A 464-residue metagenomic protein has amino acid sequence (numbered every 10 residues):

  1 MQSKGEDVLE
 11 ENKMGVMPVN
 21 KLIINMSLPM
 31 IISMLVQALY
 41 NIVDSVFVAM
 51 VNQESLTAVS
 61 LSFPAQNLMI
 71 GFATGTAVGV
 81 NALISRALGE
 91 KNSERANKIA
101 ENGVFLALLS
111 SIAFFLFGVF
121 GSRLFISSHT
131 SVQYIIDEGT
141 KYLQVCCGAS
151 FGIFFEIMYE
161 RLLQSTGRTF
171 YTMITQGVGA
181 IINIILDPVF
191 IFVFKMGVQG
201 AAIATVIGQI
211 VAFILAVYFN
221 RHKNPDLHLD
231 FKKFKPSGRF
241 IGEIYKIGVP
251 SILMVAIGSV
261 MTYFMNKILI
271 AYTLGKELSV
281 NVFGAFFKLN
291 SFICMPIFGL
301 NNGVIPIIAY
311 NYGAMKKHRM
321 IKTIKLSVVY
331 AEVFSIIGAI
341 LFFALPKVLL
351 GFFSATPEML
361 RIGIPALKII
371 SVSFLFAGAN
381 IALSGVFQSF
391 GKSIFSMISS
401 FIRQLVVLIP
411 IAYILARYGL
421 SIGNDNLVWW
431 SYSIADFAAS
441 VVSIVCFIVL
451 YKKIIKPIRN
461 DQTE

Functional and structural regions predicted by a protein language model:
M1-S27, I84-F151, K195-V249, I308-S373 (+1 more regions): Short alpha-helical transmembrane segments in multi-pass integral membrane proteins
M14-V46, M50-V51, N67-G79, L83 (+6 more regions): N-terminal transmembrane alpha-helices
N25, F47-N67, Y134-E138, V198 (+5 more regions): Interfacial/gating helices of multi-pass transporter permease domains
N25-D44, V145, E156, G179 (+4 more regions): Transmembrane helical elements of multi-pass membrane transporters/channels
L35, L39-T57, I126-Q133, V189-M196 (+5 more regions): Helix-terminus/linker motif at the lipid-water interface of multi-pass membrane proteins
L56-L116, I153-T172, V282-A344, A377-S399 (+1 more regions): Small-residue-rich hydrophobic transmembrane alpha-helices
L68-G71, N183-D187, F213-V217, F292-M295 (+3 more regions): Hydrophobic transmembrane alpha-helices of multi-pass small-molecule transporters
A77, V145-Q164, T172-A180, A201-I214 (+4 more regions): Short runs within selected transmembrane alpha-helices of multi-pass transporters and secretion channels
